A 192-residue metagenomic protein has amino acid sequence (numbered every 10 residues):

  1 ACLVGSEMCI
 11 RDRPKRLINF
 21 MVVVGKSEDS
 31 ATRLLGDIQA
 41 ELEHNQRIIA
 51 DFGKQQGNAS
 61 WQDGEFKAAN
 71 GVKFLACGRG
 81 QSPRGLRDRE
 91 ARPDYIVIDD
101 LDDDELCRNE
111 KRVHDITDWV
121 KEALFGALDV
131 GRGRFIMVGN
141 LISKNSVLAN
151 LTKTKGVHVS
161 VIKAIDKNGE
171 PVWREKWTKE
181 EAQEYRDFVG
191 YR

Functional and structural regions predicted by a protein language model:
A1, D88-E90, A127-G131: Conserved catalytic network of the ASCE P-loop NTPase/AAA+ motor domain
A1-G5, I10: Single conserved hydrophobic/aromatic residue that forms the stacking wall/gate of nucleotide- or nucleobase-binding
R11-I18, E43: Post-Walker A helix-loop "phosphate-sensing" segment adjacent to the P-loop in P-loop NTPases
F20, V24-S82: Conserved nucleotide-state-sensing and coupling region of NTP-binding domains
V22-G25, L75-A76, V97, I136-G139 (+1 more regions): A structural signal for short, well-ordered beta-strand segments and their strand-loop junctions that often border
G64-A123: Conserved RecA-like ASCE ATPase "motif II neighborhood" in helicase/translocase motors
D104-R192: Non-catalytic, compositionally simple segments
